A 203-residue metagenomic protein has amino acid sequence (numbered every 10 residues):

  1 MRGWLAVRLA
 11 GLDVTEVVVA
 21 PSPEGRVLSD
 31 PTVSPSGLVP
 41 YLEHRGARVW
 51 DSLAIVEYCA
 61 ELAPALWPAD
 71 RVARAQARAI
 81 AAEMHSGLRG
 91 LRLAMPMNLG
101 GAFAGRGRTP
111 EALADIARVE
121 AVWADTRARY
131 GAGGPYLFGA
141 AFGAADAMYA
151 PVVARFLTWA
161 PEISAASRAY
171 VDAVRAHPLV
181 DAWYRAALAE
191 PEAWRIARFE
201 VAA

Functional and structural regions predicted by a protein language model:
M1-P110, A114, V122: GST-like domain detector, emphasizing the conserved glutathione-binding G-site in the N-terminal thioredoxin-like
V17, S52, A166, Y184-R185: Residue-level detector of family-conserved "landmark" positions at structurally sensitive sites
A20, A144, A187: Short, solvent-exposed turn/loop segments enriched in Gly/Ser/Thr/Pro and often Arg
L66-A69, L91-A94, P135-F138, D181-R185: Short, hydrophobic secondary-structure boundary micro-motifs
M84, H177, E190-W194: A short structural micro-motif
L88-A176: GST-like fold's C-terminal all-alpha helical module
A187-A203: Acidic/histidine-enriched, glycine/proline-rich intrinsically disordered or flexible terminal extensions
